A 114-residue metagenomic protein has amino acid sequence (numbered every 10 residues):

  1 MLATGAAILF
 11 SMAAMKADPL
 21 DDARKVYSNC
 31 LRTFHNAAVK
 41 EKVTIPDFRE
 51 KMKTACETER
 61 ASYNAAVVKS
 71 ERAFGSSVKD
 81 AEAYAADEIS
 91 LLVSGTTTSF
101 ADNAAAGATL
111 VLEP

Functional and structural regions predicted by a protein language model:
M1-A17: Classic N-terminal secretory signal peptides
A3, F10, R32, V111-E113: Compositionally biased amphipathic helical and low-complexity segments enriched in hydrophobic
K16-D21, A81, A85: N-terminal low-complexity, intrinsically disordered segments
L20-V68: Short N-proximal segments of mature Sec-exported proteins
R49-P114: Compact alpha-helical subdomains of small soluble proteins
